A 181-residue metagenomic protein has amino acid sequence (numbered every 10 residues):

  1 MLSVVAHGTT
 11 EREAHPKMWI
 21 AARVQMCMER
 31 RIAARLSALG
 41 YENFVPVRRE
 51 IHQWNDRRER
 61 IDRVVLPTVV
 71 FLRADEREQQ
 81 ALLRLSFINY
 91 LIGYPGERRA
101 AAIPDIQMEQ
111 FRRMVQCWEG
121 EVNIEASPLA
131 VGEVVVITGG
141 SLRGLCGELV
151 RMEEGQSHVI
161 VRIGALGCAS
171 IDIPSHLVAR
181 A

Functional and structural regions predicted by a protein language model:
M1-V134, I160-A181: Acidic-enriched and Gly/Ser
G140-L142, M152-S157: Short, conserved beta-turn/loop elements at beta-strand boundaries and strand-helix junctions
L145: Terminal RNA-binding accessory module
